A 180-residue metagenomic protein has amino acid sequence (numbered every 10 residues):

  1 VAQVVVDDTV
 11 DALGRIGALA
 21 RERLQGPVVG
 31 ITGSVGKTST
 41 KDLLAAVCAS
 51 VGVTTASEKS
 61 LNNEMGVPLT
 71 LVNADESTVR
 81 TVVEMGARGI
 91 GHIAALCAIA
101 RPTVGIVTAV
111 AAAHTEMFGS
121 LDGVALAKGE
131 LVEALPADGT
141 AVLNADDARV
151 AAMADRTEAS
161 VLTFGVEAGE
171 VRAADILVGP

Functional and structural regions predicted by a protein language model:
V1, A145-R149, V166: Short, polar loop motifs at secondary-structure junctions
Q3, L121-A125, D155, A159-P180: Adenine nucleotide phosphate-binding catalytic loops in nucleotide-utilizing enzymes
V5, A12-A145, A151-T157: Phosphate-binding loop of NTP-binding sites
D8-T9, V166: Beta-hairpin (beta-strand-turn-beta-strand) motif
